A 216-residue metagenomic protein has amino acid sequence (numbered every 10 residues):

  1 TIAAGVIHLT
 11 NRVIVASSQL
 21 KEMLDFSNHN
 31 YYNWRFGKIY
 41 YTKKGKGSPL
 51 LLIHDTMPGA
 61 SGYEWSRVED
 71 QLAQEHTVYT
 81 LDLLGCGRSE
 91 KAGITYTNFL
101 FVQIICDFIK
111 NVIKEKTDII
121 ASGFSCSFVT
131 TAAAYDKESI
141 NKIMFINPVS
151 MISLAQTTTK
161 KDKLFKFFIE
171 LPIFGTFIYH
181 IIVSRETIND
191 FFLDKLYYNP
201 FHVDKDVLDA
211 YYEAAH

Functional and structural regions predicted by a protein language model:
T1-L50, Q74-H76, K114-E115: Alpha/beta-hydrolase fold catalytic core
T42-R88: Conserved HGGG/HGGXW glycine-rich cap/lid loop of the alpha/beta-hydrolase fold
G62-E64, S89-T95, L154-T157: Conserved catalytic-core motifs of eukaryotic protein kinase domains, centered on the activation segment
Y79-I120: Active-site loop/oxyanion-hole signature of alpha/beta-hydrolase fold enzymes
D82, I146-N147, A214: Alpha/beta-hydrolase-fold catalytic nucleophile elbow
V112-T159: Conserved hydrolase catalytic core segment
A155, Y179-H216: Conserved alpha/beta-hydrolase catalytic His-Asp/Glu region
A155-G175: A catalytic-pocket lid/entrance helix-loop region that shapes and gates access to the active site across common
